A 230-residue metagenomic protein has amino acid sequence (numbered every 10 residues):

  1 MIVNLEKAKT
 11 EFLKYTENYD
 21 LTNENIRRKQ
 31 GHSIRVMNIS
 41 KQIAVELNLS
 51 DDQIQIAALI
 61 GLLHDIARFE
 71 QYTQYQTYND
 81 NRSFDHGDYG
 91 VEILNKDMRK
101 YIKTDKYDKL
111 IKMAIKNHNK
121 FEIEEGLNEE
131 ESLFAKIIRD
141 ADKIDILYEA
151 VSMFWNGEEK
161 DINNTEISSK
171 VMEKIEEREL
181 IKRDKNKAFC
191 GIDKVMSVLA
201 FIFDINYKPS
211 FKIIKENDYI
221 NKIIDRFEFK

Functional and structural regions predicted by a protein language model:
M1-D88, N128: Acidic/His-rich, divalent-metal-binding segments that scaffold phosphate/diphosphate chemistry
M1-N4, A8, H86, Y107 (+4 more regions): Alpha-helical structural motif
N25-I34, N38-S50, L63, Q74 (+1 more regions): Divalent metal-dependent phosphate-bond-processing catalytic cores, especially two-metal-ion Mg2+/Mn2+ enzymes that act
N48-L59, R99-K116, E131-I137: Acidic/histidine metal-binding catalytic segments
N79, Y101, I123-E125: A generic structural signal for short coil/turn motifs at secondary-structure boundaries
D85, E92-Y101: A generic, well-ordered mixed alpha/beta core segment in the N-terminal half of proteins
